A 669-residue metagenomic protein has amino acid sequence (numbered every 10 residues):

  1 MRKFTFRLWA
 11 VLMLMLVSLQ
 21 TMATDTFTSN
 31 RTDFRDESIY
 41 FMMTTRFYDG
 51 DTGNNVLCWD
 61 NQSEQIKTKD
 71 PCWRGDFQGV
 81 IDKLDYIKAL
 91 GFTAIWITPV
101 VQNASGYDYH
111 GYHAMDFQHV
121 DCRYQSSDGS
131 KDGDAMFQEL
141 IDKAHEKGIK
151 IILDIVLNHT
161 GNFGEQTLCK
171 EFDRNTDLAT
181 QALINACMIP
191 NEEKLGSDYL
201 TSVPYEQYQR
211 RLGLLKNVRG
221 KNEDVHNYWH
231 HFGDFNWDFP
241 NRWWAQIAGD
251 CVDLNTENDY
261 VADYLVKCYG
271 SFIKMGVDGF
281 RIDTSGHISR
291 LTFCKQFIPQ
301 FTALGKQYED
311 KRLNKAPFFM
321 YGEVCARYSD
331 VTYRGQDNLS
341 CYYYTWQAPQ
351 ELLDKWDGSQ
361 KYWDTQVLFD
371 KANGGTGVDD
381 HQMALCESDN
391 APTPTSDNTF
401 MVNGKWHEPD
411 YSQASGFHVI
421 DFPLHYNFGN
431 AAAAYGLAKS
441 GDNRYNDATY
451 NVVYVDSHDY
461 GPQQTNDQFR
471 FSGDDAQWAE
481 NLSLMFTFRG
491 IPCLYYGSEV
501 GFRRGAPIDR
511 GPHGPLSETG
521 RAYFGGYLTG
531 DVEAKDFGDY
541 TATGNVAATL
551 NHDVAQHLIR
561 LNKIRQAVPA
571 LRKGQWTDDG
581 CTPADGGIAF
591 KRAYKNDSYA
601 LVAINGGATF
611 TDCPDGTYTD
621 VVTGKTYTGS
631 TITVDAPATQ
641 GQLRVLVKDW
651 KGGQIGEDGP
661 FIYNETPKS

Functional and structural regions predicted by a protein language model:
M1-W9: Bacterial N-terminal signal peptides that target proteins for export
T21-A23: Boundary at the C-terminal end of the N-terminal hydrophobic targeting segment
R31-E37, T45-M275, F297-Q307, F318-Y333 (+1 more regions): Substrate-binding/active-site clefts of carbohydrate-active enzymes
S38, G629-K668: C-terminal beta-strand-rich structural cap/linker in extracellular carbohydrate-active enzymes
S38-M43, T93-P99, H113-H119, K150-D154 (+7 more regions): Structural recognition of the beta-strand scaffold that forms the well-ordered cores of secreted hydrolase catalytic
I141, H159, N191, K267-K274 (+11 more regions): Active-site-proximal helices and loops of the catalytic beta/alpha 8
D250, A448-F471: Active-site clefts of carbohydrate-active enzymes
